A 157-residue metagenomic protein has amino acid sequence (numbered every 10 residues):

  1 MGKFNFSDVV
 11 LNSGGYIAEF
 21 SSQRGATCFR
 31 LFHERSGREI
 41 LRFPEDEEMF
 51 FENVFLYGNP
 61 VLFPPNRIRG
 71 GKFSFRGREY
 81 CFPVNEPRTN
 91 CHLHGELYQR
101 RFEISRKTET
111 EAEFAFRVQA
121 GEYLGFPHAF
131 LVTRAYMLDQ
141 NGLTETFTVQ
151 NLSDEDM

Functional and structural regions predicted by a protein language model:
M1-T148, L152-M157: Surface-exposed acidic/polar loop and edge beta-strand patches at domain peripheries
